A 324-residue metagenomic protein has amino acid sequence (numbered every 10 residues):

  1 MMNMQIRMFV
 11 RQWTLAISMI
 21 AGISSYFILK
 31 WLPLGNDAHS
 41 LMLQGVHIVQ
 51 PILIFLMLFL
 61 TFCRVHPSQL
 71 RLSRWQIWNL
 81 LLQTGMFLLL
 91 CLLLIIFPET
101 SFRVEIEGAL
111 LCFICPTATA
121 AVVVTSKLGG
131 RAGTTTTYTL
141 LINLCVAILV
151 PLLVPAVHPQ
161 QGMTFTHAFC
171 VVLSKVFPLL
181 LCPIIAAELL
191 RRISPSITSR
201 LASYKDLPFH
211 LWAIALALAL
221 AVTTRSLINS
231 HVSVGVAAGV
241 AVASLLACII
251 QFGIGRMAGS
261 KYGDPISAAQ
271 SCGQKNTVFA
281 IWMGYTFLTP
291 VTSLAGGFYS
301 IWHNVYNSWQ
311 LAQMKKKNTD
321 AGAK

Functional and structural regions predicted by a protein language model:
M1-K324: Alpha-helical transmembrane segments of multi-pass small-molecule/ion transporters
